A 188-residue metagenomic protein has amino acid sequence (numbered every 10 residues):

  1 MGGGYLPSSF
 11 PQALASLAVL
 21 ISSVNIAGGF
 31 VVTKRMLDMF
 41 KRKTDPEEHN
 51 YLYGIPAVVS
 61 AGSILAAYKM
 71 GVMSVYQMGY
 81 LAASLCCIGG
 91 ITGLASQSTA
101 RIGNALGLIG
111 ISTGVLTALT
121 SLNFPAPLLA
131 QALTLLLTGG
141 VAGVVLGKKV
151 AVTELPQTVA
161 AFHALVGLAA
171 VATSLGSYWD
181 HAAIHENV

Functional and structural regions predicted by a protein language model:
M1, P11-L20, T44-C87, L116: Transmembrane alpha-helices
G2-F10, V31-T33, A118-L133, V145-L155 (+1 more regions): Transmembrane alpha-helix boundary signature
A15-S22, M70-L85, N104-G107, S121-G139 (+1 more regions): Structural signature of hydrophobic alpha-helical transmembrane segments
S22, A83-G93, I111-A118, G167-T173 (+1 more regions): Helical transmembrane-bundle signal
S22-G28, G140-V145, A164-W179: Mid-bilayer segments of alpha-helical transmembrane spans in multi-pass integral membrane proteins that mediate
A27-F40, C87-T99, G140-V159: C-terminal ends of transmembrane helices
D38-D45, L65-G71, G89-T99, L116-P127: Short juxtamembrane and helix-loop transition motifs at transmembrane-helix boundaries in membrane proteins
D45-G54, R101-I111, A130-L135, E154-V166: Cytoplasmic-side transmembrane-helix entry/capping segments in multi-pass membrane proteins
